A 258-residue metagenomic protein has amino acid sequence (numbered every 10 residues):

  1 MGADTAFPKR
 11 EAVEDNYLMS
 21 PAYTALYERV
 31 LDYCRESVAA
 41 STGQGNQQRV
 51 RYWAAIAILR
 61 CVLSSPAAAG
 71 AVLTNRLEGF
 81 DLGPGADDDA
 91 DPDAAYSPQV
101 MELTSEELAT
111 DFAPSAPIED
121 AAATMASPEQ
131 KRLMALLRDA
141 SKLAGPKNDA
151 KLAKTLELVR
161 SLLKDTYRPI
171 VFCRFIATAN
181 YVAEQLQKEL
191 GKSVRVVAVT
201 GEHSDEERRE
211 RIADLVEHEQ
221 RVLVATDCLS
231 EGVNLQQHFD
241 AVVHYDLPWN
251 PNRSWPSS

Functional and structural regions predicted by a protein language model:
M1-P92: Inter-lobe coupling linker of SF2 helicases/translocases
R10-A12, T166-Y167, G191-R195, H218-Q220 (+1 more regions): Short glycine-/polar-rich loops that comprise or flank the Walker A/P-loop and associated switch/sensor motifs
L26, R35-Q47, P146-R174: Conserved interdomain hinge at the start of the Helicase C-terminal
K131-A153, V199: Glycine-rich phosphate-binding "P-loop"
R174-A198: Conserved helicase motor "Helicase C" RecA-like lobe of SF1/SF2 P-loop NTPases
S193-T226: Conserved helicase ATPase core of P-loop NTP-dependent helicases/translocases
E202, R221, D227-S258: Conserved RecA-like helicase motor core of SF1/SF2 enzymes
